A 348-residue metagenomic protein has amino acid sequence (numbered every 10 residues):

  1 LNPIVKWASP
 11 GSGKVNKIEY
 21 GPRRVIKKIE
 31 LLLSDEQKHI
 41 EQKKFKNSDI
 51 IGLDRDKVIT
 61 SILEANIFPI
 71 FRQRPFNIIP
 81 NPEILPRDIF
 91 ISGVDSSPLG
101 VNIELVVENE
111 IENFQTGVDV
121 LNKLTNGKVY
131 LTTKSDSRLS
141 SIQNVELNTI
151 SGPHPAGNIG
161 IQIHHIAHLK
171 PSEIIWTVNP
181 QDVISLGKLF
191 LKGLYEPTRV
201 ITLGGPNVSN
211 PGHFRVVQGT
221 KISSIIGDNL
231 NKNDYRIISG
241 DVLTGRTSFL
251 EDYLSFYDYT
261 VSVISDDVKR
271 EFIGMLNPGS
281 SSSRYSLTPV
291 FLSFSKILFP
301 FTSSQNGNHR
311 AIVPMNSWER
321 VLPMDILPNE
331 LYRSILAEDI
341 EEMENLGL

Functional and structural regions predicted by a protein language model:
L1-N2, A8-K17: Generic structural motif
E19-L348: Buried, small/hydrophobic-residue-enriched core segments of structured protein domains
